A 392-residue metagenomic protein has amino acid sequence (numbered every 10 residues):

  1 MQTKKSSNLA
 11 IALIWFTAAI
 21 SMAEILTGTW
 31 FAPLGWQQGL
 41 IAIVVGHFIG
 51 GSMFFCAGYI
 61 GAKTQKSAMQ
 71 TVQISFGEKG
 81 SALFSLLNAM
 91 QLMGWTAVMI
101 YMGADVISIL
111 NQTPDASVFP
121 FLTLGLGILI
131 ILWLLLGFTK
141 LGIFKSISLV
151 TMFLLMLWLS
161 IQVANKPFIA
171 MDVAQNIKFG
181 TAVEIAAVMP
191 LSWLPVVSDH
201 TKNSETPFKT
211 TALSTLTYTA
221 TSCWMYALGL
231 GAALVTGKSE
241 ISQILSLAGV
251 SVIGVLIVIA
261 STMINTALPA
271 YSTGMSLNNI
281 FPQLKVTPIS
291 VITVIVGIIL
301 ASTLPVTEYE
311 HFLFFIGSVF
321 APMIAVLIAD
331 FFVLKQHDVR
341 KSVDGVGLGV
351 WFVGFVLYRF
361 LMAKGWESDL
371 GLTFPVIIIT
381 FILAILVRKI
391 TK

Functional and structural regions predicted by a protein language model:
M1-Q38, K178-V183, P195, K202-K209 (+1 more regions): Membrane-interface "cap" regions at the ends of multi-pass membrane proteins
L13-A19, S85-A89, N111-L136, S148-S160 (+3 more regions): Transmembrane alpha-helical segments of multi-pass small-molecule transport proteins
T29-G58, G80-A82, Y218-A220, P375 (+1 more regions): Extracellular loop-to-transmembrane helix junctions
T29-P33, Y59, D105-T113, G125-S148 (+3 more regions): Membrane-water interface regions at transmembrane-helix termini and the short interhelical loops of multi-pass membrane
V44-F76, L83-Q91, R388-T391: Juxtamembrane transmembrane-helix boundary signature
S81-P114, M263-N279: Hydrophobic transmembrane alpha-helices that form the core helical bundles of multi-pass secondary transporters
F121-V163, V173-A174, S214-Y218, F314-A325 (+1 more regions): Membrane-interface loop-to-helix entry segments
A174, A325-I390: C-terminal membrane-solvent junction of multi-pass transporters and transport-like membrane proteins
